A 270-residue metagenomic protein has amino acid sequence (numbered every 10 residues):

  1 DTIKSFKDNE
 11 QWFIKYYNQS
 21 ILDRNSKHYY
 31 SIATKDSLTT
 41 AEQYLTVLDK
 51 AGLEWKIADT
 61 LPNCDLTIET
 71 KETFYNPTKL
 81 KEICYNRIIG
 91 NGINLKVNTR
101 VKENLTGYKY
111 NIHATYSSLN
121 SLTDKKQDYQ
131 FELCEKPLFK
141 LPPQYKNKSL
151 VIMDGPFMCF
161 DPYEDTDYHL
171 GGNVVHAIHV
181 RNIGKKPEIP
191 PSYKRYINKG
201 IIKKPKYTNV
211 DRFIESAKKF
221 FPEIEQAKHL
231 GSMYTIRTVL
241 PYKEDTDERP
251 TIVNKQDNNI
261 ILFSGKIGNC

Functional and structural regions predicted by a protein language model:
D1-N63: Dinucleotide-binding Rossmann-like beta1-alpha1 core, especially the glycine-rich loop that anchors the ADP
I21-A33, W55-I88, D257-G265: Helix-loop-beta segment of a Rossmann-like dinucleotide-binding subdomain
G52, T166, H176-R237: Flavin-binding catalytic cores
E54-A58, N94-K96, A227-G231: General small-molecule cofactor/ligand-binding pocket signal
I68-E103, Y110-T123, C270: Helical element adjacent to the flavin cofactor pocket in flavoenzyme catalytic cores
K71, E215-C270: C-terminal catalytic lobe of FAD-dependent flavoproteins
K109-F157, Y163-D167, P191: Central helical "cap/lid" subdomain
D161-Y163, N254-K255: Short beta-strand micro-motifs enriched in acidic
